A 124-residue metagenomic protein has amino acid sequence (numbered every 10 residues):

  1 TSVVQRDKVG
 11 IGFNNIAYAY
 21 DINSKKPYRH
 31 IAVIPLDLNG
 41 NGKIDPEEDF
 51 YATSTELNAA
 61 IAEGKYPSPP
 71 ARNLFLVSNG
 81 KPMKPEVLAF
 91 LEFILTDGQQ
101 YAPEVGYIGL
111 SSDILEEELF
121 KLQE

Functional and structural regions predicted by a protein language model:
T1-E124: Exported/periplasmic ABC-transporter solute-binding proteins
